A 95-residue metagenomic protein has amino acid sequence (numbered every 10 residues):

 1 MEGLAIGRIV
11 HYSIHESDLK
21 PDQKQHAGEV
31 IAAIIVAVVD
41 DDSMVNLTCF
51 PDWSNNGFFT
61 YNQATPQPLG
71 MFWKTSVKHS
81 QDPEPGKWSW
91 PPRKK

Functional and structural regions predicted by a protein language model:
M1-E2, S13-K20: Short, charged beta-turn/beta-strand-edge "cap" motif at the junction between a beta-strand and an adjacent loop
S17, D41-D42: Short, charged/polar surface micro-motifs in flexible loops or helix N-caps
P21-V39: Short beta-strand-centered aromatic/proline hotspots
D42-K95: Intrinsically disordered, low-complexity, charged/polar segments
